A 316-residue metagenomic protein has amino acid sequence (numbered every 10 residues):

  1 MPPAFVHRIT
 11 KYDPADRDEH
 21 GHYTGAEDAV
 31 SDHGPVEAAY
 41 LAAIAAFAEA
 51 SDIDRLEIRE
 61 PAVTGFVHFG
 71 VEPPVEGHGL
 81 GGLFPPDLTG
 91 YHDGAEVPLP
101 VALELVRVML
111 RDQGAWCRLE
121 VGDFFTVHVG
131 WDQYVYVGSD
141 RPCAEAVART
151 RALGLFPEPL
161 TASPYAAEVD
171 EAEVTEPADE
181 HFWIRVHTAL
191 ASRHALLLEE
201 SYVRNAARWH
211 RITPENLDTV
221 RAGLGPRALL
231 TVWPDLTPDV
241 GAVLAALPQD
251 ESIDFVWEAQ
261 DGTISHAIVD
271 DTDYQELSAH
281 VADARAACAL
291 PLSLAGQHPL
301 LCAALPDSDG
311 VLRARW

Functional and structural regions predicted by a protein language model:
M1-Y134, G138-W316: Structured alpha/beta or helical-core interaction and ligand-binding surfaces enriched in interleaved
